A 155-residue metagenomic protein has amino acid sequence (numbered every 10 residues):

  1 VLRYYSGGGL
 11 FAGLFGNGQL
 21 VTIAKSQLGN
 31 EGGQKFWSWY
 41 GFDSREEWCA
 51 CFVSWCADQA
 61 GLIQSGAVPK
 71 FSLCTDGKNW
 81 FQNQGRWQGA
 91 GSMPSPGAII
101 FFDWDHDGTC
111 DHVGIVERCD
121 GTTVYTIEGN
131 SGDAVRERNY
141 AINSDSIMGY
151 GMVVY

Functional and structural regions predicted by a protein language model:
V1-L2, Y150: Generic detector of short, aliphatic-rich beta-strand segments that form the cores of beta-sheets in diverse domain
L2-R3, G7, V21, I63-D133: ...with weaker cross-activation on analogous glycine-rich loops/strands in unrelated enzymes
Y5-S65, V154: N-terminal capping segments
Q34-F36, R45, F52, V68 (+4 more regions): Intrinsically disordered regions, especially transient/low-confidence alpha-helical propensity segments and coil-helix
C49, S72-C74, A141: Alpha-helix initiation/capping motif
G121-Y155: Active-site signature of cysteine proteases
